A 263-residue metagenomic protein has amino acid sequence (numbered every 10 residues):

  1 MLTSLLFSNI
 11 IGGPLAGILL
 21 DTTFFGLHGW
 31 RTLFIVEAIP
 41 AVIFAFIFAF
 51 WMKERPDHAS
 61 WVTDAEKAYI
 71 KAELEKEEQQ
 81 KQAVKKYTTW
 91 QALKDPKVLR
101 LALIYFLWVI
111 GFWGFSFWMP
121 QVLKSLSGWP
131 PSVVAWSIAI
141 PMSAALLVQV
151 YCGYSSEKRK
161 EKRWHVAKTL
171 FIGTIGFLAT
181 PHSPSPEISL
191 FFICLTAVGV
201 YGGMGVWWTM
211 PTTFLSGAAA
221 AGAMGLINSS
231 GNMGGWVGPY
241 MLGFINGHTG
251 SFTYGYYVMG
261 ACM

Functional and structural regions predicted by a protein language model:
M1-L20, F24, P40-A41, N228-G238: Glycine-rich segments within core transmembrane alpha-helices of 12-TM secondary carriers
G13-A16, W90-G153, M204, W208 (+1 more regions): Extracytoplasmic gate region of multi-pass secondary transporters
L20, V148-E161, N246-G247: Helix-to-loop junctions at the C-terminal end of transmembrane segments in multipass secondary transporters
T32-F50, Y254-M263: Symmetry-related core transmembrane helices of the 12-TM Major Facilitator Superfamily/SLC fold
P40-S60, E73-E75: C-terminal membrane-cytosol helix-exit motif in multi-pass small-molecule transporters
D57-L101: Juxtamembrane intracellular "pre-TM" segments in multi-pass secondary transporters
K158-M210: C-terminal transmembrane helical hairpin of 12-TM major facilitator-type secondary transporters
P211-A221: Paired intracellular helix-loop junctions of major facilitator superfamily
